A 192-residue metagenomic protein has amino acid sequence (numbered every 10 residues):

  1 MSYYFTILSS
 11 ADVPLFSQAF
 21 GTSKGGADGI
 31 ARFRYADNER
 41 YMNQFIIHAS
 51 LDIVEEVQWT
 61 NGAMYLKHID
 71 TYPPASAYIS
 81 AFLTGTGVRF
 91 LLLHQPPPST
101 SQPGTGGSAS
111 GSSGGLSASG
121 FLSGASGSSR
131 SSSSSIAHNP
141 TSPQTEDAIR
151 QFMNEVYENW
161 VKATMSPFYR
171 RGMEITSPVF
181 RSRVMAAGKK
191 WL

Functional and structural regions predicted by a protein language model:
S2-Y3, L15-L192: Acidic, low-complexity cytosolic segments
S9: Short, acidic, Ser/Thr-enriched surface-loop or helix-capping motifs
